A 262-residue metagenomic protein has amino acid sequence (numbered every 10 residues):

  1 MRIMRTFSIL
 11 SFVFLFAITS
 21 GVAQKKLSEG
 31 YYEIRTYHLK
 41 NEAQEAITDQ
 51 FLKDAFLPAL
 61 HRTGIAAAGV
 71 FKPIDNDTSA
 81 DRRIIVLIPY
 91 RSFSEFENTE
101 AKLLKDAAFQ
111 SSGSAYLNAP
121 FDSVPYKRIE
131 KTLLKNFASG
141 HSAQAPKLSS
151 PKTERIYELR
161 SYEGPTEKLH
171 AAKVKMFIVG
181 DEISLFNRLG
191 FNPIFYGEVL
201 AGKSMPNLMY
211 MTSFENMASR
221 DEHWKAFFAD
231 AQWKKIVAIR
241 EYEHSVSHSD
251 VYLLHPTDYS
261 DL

Functional and structural regions predicted by a protein language model:
M1-S28: Bacterial Sec-dependent N-terminal signal peptides
A23-Q110, S114-W233, E243-L262: Short S/T/G/P-rich N-terminal loop/turn motif that feeds into the first structured element of a domain
